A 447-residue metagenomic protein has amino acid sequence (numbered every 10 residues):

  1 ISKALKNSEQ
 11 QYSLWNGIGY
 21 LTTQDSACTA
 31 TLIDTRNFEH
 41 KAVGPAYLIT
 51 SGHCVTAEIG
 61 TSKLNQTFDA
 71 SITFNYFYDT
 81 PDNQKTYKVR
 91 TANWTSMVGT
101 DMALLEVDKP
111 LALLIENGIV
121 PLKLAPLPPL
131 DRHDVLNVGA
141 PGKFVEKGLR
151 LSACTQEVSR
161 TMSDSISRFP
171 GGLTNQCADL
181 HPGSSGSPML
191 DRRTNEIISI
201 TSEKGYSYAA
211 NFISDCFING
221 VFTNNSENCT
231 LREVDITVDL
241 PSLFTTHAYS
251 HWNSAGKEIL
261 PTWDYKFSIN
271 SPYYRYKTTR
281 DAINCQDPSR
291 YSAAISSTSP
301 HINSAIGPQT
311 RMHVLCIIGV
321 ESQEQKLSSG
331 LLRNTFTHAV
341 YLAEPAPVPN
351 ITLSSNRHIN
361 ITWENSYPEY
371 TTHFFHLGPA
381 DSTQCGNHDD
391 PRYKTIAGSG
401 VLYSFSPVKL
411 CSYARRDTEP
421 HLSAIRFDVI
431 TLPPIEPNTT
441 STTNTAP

Functional and structural regions predicted by a protein language model:
I1-S2, A27-T29, H53-V55, A153-E157 (+7 more regions): Sequence contexts marking disulfide-bonded cysteines in secreted/extracellular proteins
I1-V43, S159-M162, N224-T237, S441-T445: Protease-domain processing segments flanking chymotrypsin-fold serine proteases, especially trypsin-like
S13-G17, T22-D25, K41-P45, I49-F169: Serine endopeptidase catalytic core focused on the charge-relay Asp
I18-Y20, A27-A30, M102, I119 (+3 more regions): Structural detector of coil-to-beta-strand junctions
T29-H40, F169, L173-T174, P182-G183 (+1 more regions): PDZ/PDZ-like domain segments forming the peptide/carboxylate-binding groove, activating on the N-terminal beta-strands
I33, E106-P110, V320: Solvent-exposed residues in well-ordered beta-strands and their adjoining turns, especially edge/terminal strands
A46-Y47, G52, P170-G171, D179-H181 (+1 more regions): C-terminal subregion of chymotrypsin/trypsin-like serine protease catalytic domains
N225-P447: Low-complexity, disordered linker/stalk regions enriched in Pro/Thr/Ser/Gly
